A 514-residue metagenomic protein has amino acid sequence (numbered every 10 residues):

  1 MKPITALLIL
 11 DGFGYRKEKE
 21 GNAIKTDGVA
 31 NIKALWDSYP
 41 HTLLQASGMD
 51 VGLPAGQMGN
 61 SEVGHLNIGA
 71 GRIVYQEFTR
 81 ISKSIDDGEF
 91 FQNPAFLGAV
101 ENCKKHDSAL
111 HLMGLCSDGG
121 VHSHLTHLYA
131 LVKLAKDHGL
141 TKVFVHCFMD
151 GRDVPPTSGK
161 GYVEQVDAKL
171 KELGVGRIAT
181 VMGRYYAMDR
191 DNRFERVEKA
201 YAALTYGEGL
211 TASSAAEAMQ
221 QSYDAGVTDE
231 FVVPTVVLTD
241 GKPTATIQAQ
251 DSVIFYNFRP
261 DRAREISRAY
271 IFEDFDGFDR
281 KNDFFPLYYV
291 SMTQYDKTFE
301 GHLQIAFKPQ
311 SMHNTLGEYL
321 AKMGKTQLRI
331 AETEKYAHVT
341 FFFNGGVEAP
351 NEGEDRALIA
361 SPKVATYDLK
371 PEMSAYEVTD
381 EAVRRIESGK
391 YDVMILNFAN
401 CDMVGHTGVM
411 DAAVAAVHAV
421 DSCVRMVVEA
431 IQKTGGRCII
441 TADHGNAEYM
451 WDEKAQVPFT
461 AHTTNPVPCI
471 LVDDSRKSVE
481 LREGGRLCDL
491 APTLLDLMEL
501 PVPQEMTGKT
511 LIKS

Functional and structural regions predicted by a protein language model:
M1-S514: Feature captures the catalytic ectodomains and active-site-proximal regions of enzymes that hydrolyze or transfer
